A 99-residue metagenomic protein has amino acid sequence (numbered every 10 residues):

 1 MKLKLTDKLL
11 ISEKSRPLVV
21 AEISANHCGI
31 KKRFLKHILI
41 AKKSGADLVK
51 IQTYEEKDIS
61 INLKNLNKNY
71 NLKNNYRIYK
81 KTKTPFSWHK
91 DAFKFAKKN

Functional and structural regions predicted by a protein language model:
M1-V20: N-terminal amphipathic alpha-helix/helix-capping segment at the start of soluble metabolic enzymes
P17, L72-N75, K97: Structural/interface elements that position substrates and couple domains in central-metabolism enzymes
E22, A41: Conserved, mostly hydrophobic/aromatic
H27-L35, R77-K90: Aromatic- and glycine-enriched glycan-recognition loops and surfaces that form the carbohydrate-binding subsites
K36-I40, D91-K94: Alpha-helical scaffolding segments of alpha/beta enzyme cores, especially the outer helices of TIM-barrel or partial
K42-K43, K97: Non-catalytic positions within long, well-ordered alpha-helices that form the structural scaffold/packing of enzyme
S44-T84: Glycine-rich, proline-tolerant flexible connector loops at the mouths of alpha/beta enzymes
S87-N99: A structural motif corresponding to the C-terminal end of an alpha-helix and its immediate exit/capping segment
